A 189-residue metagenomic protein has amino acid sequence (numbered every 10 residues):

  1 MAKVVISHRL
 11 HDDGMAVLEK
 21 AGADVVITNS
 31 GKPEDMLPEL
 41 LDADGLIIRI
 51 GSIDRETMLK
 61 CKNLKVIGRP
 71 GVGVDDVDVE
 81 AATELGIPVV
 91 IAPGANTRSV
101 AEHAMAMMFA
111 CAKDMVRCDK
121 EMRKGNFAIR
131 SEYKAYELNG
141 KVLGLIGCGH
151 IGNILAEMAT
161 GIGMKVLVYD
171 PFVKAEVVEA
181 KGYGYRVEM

Functional and structural regions predicted by a protein language model:
M1, L64, N139-V142: Phosphate-coordination loops involved in phosphoryl transfer and adenosine-cofactor binding
M1-G45: N-terminal glycine-/charge-rich "phosphate-binding" loop or analogous flexible N-terminal tail
V5, V26, V66-G68, P88-V90 (+2 more regions): Structural detector of well-ordered beta-strand residues that form the stable sheet scaffold of enzyme domains
V25-G31, I48-I50, M122-S131, A180-R186: Short gly/ser/thr-rich secondary-structure transition/capping motifs
K32-M36, S52-T57, E188: Short acidic active-site motifs
E39-L40, M58-C61, L138, M189: A short, aliphatic-rich alpha-helical micro-motif
D44-R123, A135: Phosphate/diphosphate ligand-binding glycine-rich loop within oxidoreductases
E132-M189: Rossmann-like dinucleotide/phosphate-binding beta-alpha-beta segment
